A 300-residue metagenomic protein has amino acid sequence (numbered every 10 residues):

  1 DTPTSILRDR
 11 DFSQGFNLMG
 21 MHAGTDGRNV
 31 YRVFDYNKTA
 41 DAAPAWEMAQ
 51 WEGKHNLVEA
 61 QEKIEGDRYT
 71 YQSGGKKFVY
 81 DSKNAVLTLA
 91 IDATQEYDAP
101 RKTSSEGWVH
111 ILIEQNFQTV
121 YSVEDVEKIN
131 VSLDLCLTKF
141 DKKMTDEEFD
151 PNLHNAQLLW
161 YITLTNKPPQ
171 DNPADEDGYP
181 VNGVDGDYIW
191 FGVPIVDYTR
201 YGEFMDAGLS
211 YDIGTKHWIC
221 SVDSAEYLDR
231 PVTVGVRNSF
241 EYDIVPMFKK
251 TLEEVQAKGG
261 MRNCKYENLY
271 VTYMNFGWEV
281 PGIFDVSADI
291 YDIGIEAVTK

Functional and structural regions predicted by a protein language model:
D1-G75, K300: Extracellular carbohydrate-recognition regions
K54, K63-R68, S73, Y80-N84 (+9 more regions): Exposed regions on extracellular, virion, or secretory-pathway luminal proteins
T70-M144: Short N-terminal edge-element motif at the start of the domain
A93, L135-K139, L164-N166, D197 (+2 more regions): Short, flexible loop/turn elements at secondary-structure junctions
Q95-E106, P169-E176, G277-I290: Short, surface-exposed beta-strand/loop "edge" segments at domain boundaries and coil↔beta transitions
S122-V131, N152-A156, N263-Y270: Solvent-exposed loop and beta-edge segments used for protein-protein assembly and interaction
K128-V245: Short helix-loop boundary/capping segments
W218-K300: Long, compositionally biased interface segments
